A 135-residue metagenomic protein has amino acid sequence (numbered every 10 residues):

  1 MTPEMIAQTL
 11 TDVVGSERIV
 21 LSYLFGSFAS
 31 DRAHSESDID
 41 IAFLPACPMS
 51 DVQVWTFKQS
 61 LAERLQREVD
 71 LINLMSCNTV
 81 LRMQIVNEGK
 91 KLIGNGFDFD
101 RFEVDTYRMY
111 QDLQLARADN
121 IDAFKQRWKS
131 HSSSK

Functional and structural regions predicted by a protein language model:
M1-L21, A29-D31, A46-K135: Catalytic core of pol beta-like nucleotidyltransferases
F25-S37: Short edge beta-strands and adjacent turn/loop segments
S37-I39, L81: Change "...and in nucleic-acid phosphodiester-cleaving endonucleases..." to "...and in nucleic-acid processing enzymes
A42-L44: Short hydrophobic/aromatic beta-strand micro-patches that form the beta-sheet surface supporting nucleotide- or nucleic
